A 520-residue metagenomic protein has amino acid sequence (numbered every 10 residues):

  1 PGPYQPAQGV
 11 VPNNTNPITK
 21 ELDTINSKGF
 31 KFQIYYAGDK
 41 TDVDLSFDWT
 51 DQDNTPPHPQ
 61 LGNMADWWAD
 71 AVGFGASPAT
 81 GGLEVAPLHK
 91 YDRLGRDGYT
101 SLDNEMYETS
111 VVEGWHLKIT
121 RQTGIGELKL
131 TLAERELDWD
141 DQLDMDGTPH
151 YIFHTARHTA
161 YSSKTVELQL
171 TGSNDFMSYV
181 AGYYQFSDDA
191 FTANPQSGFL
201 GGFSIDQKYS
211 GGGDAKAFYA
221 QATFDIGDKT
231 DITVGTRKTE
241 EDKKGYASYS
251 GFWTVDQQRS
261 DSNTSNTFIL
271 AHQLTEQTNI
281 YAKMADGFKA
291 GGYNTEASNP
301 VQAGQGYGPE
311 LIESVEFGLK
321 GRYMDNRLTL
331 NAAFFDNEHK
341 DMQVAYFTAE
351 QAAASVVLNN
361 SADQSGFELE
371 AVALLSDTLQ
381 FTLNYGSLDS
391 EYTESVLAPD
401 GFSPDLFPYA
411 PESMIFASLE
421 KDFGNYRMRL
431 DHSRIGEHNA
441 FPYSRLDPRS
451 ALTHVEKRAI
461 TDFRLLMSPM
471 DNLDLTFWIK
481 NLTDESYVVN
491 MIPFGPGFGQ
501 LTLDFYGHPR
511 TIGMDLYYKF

Functional and structural regions predicted by a protein language model:
P1-P57, E113, S162-V166, T171-S178 (+4 more regions): Transmembrane beta-barrel wall of Gram-negative outer-membrane proteins
A7-V10, P17-E21, Q185-E276, L397 (+1 more regions): Signature of Gram-negative outer-membrane beta-barrel scaffolds
I34-G38, R121-T123, S162, L170-N174 (+12 more regions): Residue-level signature of outer-membrane beta-barrel architecture
G38-K40, W49-D53, T123, E134-D138 (+12 more regions): Transmembrane beta-strands of outer-membrane beta-barrel pores
K40-V43, I125-L128, F176-Y179, K229-I232 (+5 more regions): Repeated loop/turn-to-beta-strand initiation elements of outer-membrane beta-barrel proteins
H116-Q122, E127-L143, Q273, N279-K289 (+5 more regions): Membrane-embedded beta-barrel scaffold of Gram-negative outer-membrane proteins
S178-V180, D225-I232, D336-E338, V357-S444 (+3 more regions): Gram-negative outer-membrane beta-barrel transporters
S365, Y409-M414, H454, S486-F520: C-terminal beta-signal and terminal closure region of outer-membrane beta-barrel proteins
